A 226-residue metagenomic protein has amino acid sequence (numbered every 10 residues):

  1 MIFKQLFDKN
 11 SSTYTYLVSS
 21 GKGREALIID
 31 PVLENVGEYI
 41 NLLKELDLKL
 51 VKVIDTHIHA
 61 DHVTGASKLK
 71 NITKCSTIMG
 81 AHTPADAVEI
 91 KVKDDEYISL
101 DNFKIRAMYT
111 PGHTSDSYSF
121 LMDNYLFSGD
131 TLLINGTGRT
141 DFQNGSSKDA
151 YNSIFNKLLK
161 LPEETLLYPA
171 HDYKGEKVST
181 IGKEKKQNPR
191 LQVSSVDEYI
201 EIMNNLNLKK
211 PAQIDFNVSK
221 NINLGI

Functional and structural regions predicted by a protein language model:
M1-L48, S119-G129, N135: Conserved beta-strand hairpin/beta-sheet module of binuclear metal-dependent hydrolase folds, prominently
S12, G23, P31-A107, K186-S194 (+1 more regions): Active-site HxH/HxHxD metal-binding segment of metal-dependent hydrolases
L17, Y97-M122: Core dinuclear metal-dependent hydrolase active-site scaffold
V18, D30, H57, L69 (+5 more regions): Divalent metal-coordination and catalytic microenvironments
P31, I58, H82-T83, H113-T114 (+4 more regions): Active-site metal-binding loops of divalent metal-dependent hydrolases
V53-V63, M108-S115, L167-K174: Histidine-centered catalytic micro-motifs
D130, G138-E163: A contiguous pocket-lining binding segment that forms or flanks enzyme active sites
N152-L166, A170-I226: Accessory terminal helices/loops
